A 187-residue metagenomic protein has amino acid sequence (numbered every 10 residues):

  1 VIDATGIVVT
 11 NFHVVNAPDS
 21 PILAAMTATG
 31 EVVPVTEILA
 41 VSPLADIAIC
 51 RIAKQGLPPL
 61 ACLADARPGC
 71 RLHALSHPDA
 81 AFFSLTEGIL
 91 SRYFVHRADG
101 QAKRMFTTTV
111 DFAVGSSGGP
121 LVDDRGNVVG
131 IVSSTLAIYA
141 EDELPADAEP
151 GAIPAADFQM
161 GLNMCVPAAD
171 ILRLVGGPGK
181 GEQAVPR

Functional and structural regions predicted by a protein language model:
V1, A74-H77, T108, F112: Long, contiguous hydrophobic alpha-helical segments, chiefly transmembrane helices and signal peptides
V1-I2, V35-I38, L90, L121: Conserved hydrophobic positions within beta-strands
V1-I2, V8, V14-V15, L72 (+3 more regions): Hydrophobic aliphatic residue packing
A4-S76, A80-F83, A102, G179-P186: Conserved active-site neighborhood of the chymotrypsin/trypsin-like protease fold
A48, I52-P59, S84-L174: Active-site region of chymotrypsin-like
